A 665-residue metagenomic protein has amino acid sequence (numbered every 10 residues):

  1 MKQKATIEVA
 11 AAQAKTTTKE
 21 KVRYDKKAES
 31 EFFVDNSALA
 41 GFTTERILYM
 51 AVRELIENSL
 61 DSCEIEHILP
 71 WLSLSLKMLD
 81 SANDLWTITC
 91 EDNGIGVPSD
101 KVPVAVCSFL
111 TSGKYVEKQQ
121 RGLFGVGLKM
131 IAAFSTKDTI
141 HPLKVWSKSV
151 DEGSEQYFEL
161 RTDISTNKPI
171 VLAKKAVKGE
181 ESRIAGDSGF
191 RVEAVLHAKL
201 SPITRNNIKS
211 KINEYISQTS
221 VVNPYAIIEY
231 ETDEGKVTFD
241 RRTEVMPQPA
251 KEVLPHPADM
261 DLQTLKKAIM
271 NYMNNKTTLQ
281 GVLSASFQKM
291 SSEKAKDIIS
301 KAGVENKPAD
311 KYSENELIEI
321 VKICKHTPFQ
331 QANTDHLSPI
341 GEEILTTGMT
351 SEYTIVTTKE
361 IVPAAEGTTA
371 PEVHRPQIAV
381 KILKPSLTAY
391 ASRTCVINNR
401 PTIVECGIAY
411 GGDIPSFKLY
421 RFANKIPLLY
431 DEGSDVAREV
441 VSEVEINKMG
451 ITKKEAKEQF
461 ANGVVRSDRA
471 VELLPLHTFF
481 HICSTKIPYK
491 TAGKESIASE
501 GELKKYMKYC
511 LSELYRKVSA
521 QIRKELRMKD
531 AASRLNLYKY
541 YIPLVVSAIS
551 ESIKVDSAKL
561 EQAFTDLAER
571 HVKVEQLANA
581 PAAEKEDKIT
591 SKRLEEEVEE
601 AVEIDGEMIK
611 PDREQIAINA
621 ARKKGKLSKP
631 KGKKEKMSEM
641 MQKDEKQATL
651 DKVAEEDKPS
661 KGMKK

Functional and structural regions predicted by a protein language model:
M1-L69, D100-A105, Q248, H256-D259: Bergerat-fold GHKL ATPase/HATPase_c domain
K2-E20, A568-K665: Acidic, low-complexity intrinsically disordered tails
K2-I7, K26, S165, H197-Y225 (+8 more regions): Charged regulatory segments coupled to nucleotide-binding catalytic modules in large multidomain enzymes
V9, T16-T17, T87, S112-K267 (+3 more regions): GHKL-type ATPase core
K21-Y24, C63-E64, L76-D80, Q120-L123 (+5 more regions): Replace "in large, NTP-powered and nucleic-acid-processing enzymes" with "in large, NTP-powered factors and other
L60-V116, K144, K148-S149: Conserved beta-strand-loop-beta-strand hairpin that lines the nucleotide-binding pocket of ATP/GTP-utilizing enzymes
Q280-K301: Helix-hairpin-helix
E305, D310-V396, A601-V602, G606-I609 (+5 more regions): C-terminal extensions
